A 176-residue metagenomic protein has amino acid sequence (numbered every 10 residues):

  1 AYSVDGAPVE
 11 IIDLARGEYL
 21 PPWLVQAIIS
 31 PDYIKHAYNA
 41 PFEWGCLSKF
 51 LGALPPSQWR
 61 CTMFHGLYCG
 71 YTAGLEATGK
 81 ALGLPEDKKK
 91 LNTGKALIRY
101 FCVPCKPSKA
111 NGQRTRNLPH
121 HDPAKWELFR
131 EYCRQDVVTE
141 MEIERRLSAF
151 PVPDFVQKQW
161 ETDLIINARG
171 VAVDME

Functional and structural regions predicted by a protein language model:
A1-S3: Gly/Thr-rich phosphate-binding beta-strand-loop-beta motif of the actin/hexokinase/Hsp70
G6-W23, A27-S148: Active-site-proximal helix-loop-helix substrate-binding element of RNase H-like nuclease domains
K125, I143, P153-D154, V171: Hydrophobic, small-residue-rich alpha-helical packing segments that form membrane-like cores
L147-F155, Q159: Active-site palm subdomain of RNA-directed nucleic acid polymerases
Q157-E176: Extended, well-ordered alpha-helical scaffold/bundle regions in very large, multi-domain proteins
